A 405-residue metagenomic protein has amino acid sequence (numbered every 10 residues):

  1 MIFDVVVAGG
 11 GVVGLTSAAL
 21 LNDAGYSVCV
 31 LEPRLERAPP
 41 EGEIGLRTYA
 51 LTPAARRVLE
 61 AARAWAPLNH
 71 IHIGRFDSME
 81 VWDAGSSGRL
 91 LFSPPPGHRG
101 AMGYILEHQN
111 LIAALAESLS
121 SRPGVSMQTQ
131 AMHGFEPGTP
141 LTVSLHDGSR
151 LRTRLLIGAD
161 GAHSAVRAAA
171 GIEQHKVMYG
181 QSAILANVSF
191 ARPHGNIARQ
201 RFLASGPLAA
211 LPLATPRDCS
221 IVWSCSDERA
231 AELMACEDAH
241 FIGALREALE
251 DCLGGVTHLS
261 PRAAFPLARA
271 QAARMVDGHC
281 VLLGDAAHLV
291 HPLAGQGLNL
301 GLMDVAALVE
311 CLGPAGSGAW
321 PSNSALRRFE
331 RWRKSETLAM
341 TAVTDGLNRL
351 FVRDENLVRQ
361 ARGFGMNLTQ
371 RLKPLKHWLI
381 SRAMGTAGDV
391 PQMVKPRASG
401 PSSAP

Functional and structural regions predicted by a protein language model:
M1, L68-A169, V177-S182, D238: Conserved N-terminal helical subregion
F3-V30: N-terminal Rossmann-like FAD-binding beta1-loop-alpha1 element of flavoenzymes
V13, E36, H163: Conserved Rossmann-like nucleotide-cofactor binding loop
N22-I44: Glycine-rich FAD pyrophosphate-binding loop
E43-A84: N-terminal FAD cofactor-binding segment of flavoenzymes
L59, G134, T142, S149-R150 (+2 more regions): Conserved FAD-binding catalytic core of PHBH/FMO-like flavoproteins
R229-N323: FAD/FMN-dependent oxidoreductases across multiple families
E310-P405: C-terminal helical "tail/cap" subdomain of flavin- and related membrane-associated enzymes
